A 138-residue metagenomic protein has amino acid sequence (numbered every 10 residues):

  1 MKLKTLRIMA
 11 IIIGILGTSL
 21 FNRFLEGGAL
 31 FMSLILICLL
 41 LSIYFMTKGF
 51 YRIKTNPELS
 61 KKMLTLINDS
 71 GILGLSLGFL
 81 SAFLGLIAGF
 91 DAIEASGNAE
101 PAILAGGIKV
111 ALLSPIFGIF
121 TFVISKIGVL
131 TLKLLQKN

Functional and structural regions predicted by a protein language model:
K2-N138: Hydrophobic alpha-helical transmembrane segments of small proteolipidic membrane proteins, enriched in energy-coupled
